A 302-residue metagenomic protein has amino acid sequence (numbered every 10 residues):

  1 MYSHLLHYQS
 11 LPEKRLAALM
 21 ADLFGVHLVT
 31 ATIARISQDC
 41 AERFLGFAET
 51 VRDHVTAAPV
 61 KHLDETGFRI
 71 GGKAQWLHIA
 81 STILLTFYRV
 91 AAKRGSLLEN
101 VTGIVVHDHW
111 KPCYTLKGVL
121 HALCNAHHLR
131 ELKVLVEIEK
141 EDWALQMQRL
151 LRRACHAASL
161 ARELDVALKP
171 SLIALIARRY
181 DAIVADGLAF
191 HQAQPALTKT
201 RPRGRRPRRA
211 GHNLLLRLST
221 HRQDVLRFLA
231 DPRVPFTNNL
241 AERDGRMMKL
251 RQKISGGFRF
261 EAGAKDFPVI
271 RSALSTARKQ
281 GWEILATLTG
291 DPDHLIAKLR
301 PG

Functional and structural regions predicted by a protein language model:
M1-G302: Catalytic center-proximal scaffold of phosphoryl-transfer enzymes
